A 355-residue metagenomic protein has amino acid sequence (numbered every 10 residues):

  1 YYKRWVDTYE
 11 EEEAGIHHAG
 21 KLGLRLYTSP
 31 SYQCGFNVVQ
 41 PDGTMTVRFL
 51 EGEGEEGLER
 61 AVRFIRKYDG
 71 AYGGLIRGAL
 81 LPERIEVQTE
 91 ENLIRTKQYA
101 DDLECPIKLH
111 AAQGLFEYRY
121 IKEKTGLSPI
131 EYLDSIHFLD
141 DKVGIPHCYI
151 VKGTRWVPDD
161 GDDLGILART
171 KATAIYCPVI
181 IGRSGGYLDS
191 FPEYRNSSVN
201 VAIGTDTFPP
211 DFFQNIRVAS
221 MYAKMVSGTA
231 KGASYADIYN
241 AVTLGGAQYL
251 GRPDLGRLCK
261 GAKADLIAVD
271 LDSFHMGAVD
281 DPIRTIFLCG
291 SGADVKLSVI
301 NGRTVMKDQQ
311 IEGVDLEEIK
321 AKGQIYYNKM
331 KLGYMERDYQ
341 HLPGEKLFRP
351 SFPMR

Functional and structural regions predicted by a protein language model:
Y2-V157: Metal-coordinating catalytic core of metallo-dependent amide/deamination hydrolases
A19, L80, H110, L133 (+5 more regions): Conserved, mostly hydrophobic/aromatic
G23, D101-P106, F138-D141, I166-I175 (+2 more regions): Glycine-enriched alpha-helix->loop->beta-strand junction motifs that scaffold or abut catalytic
V38, L115-L127, G153-L164, G185-Y194 (+3 more regions): Histidine/acidic-residue-rich catalytic or RNA/ligand-binding cores of hydrolases and nuclease-related proteins
S135-K142, S190-S273, L288-G292, R303: His/Asp/Glu-enriched, well-ordered alpha-helical/loop segment that forms or immediately abuts the divalent-metal
I145-P146, I175-C177, A202-T205: Active-site neighborhood of phospho(di)ester-bond hydrolases with catalytic His/Asp-centered motifs
D160, A168-V199: A conserved active-site cap/scaffold subdomain adjacent to cofactor or substrate pockets
T243-R355: Active-site microenvironment of metallo-dependent hydrolases
